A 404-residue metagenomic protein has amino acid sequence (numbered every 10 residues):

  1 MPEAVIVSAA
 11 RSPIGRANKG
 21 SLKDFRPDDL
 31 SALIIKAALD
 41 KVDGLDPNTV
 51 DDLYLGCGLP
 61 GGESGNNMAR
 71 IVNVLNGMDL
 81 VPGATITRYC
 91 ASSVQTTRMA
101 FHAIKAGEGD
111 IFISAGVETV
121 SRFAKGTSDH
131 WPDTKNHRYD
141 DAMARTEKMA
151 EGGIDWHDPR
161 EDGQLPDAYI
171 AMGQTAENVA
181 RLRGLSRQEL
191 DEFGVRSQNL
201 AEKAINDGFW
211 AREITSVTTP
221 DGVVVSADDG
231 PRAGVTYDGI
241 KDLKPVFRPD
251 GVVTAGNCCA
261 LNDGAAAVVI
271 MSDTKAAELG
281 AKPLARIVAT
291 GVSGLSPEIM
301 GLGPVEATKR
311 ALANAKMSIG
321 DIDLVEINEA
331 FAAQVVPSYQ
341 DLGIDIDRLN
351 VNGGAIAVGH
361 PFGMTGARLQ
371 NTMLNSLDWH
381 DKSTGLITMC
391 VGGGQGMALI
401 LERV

Functional and structural regions predicted by a protein language model:
M1-G58, G62-V72, N76, T175-R187 (+4 more regions): Conserved active-site "lid/cap" helical segment
M1-P27, E151-D155, Y237-L302, E306 (+5 more regions): Condensing-enzyme catalytic core mediating Claisen C-C bond formation in acyl metabolism
R11-P13, D24-L33, G44, G152-G153 (+3 more regions): N-terminal extracellular/periplasmic Venus flytrap/periplasmic-binding protein-like
L55, Q174-E177, W210, T215 (+2 more regions): Active-site pocket-lining segment
C57-F112, D167-I170, Y237-A260, D341-R368 (+2 more regions): Conserved catalytic cysteine-centered active-site region of acyl-thioester-dependent Claisen-condensing enzymes
A84, R88-E118, G126, A180-F209 (+4 more regions): Active-site-proximal alpha-helical scaffold in enzymes
I111-N178: Flexible glycine-/small-residue-enriched beta->alpha junction loops that bind anionic phosphate/pyrophosphate groups
